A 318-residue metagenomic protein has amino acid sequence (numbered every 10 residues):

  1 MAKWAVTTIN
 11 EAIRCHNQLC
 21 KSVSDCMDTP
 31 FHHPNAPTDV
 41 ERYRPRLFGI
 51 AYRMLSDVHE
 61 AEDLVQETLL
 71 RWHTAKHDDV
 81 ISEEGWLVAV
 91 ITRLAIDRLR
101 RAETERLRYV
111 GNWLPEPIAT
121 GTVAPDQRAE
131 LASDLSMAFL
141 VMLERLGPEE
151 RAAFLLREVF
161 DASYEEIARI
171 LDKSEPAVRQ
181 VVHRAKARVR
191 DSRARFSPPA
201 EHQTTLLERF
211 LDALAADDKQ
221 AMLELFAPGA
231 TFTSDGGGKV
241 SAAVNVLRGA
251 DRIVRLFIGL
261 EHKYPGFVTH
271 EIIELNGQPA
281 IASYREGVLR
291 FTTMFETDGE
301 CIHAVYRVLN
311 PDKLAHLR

Functional and structural regions predicted by a protein language model:
H16-F210, D218-K219: Active-site-adjacent scaffolding segments
D78, G287-V288, L309-D312: A short acidic/small-residue loop/turn micro-motif
M222, A230, E300: Hydrophobic pocket/interface hotspot
P228-H270: A solvent-exposed, acidic/Ser-Thr-rich amphipathic alpha-helical stretch
P279-E286: Short beta-strand segments that buttress and anchor functional surface loops
T292-L317: Short beta-strand edge/turn micro-motifs at domain boundaries
